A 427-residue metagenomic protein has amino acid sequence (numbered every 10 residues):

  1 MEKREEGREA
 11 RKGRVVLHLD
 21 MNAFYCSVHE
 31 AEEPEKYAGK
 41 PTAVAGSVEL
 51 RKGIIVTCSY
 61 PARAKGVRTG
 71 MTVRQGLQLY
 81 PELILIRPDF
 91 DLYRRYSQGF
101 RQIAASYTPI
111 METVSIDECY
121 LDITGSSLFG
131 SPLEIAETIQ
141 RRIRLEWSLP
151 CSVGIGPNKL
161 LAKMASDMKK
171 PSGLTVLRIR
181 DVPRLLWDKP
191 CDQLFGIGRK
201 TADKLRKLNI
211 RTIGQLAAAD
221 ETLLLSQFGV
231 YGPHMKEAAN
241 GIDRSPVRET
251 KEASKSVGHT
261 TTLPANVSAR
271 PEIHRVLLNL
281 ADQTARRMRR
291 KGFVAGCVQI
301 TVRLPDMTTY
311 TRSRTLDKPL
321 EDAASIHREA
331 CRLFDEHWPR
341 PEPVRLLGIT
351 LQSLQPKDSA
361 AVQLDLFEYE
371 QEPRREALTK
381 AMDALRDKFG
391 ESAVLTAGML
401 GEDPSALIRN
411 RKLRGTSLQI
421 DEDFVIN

Functional and structural regions predicted by a protein language model:
M1-E237, P246-V247, R286, E372-N427: Gly/Gly-Pro- and Ser/Thr-rich, intrinsically disordered tail segments characteristic of DNA damage-repair and tolerance
E9-R11, H18, Q193, T201-V344 (+3 more regions): DNA-contacting surface of Y-family translesion DNA polymerases
F24, V48-R51, P305-T308, L354-K357: Short, charged/polar surface micro-motifs in flexible loops or helix N-caps
K40, C151, S172, G296-V298 (+2 more regions): Change "...and in nucleic-acid phosphodiester-cleaving endonucleases..." to "...and in nucleic-acid processing enzymes
L85, T124, L186, T261-A265 (+2 more regions): Short amphipathic alpha-helical segments at helix-loop
C119-G125, T311-R314, V362-E368: Short, hydrophobic beta-strand segments
I155-L160, A238-G241, V294-P305, V344-Q355 (+1 more regions): A glycine-rich phosphate-binding loop feature that marks nucleotide/adenosyl-phosphate handling sites
S325, R332-K388: C-terminal hydrophobic structural anchor segments that stabilize assembly/packing rather than catalytic chemistry
